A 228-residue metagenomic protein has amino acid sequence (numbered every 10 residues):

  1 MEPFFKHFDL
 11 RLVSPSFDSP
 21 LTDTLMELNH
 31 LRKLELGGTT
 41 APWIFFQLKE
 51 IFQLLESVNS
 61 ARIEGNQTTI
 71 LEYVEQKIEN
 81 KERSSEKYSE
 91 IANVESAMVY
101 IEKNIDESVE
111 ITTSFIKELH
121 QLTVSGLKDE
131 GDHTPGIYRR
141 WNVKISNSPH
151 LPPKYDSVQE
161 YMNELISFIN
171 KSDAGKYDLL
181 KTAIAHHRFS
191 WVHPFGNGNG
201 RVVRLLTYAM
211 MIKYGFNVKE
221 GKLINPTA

Functional and structural regions predicted by a protein language model:
M1-A228: FIC/Doc superfamily catalytic core
